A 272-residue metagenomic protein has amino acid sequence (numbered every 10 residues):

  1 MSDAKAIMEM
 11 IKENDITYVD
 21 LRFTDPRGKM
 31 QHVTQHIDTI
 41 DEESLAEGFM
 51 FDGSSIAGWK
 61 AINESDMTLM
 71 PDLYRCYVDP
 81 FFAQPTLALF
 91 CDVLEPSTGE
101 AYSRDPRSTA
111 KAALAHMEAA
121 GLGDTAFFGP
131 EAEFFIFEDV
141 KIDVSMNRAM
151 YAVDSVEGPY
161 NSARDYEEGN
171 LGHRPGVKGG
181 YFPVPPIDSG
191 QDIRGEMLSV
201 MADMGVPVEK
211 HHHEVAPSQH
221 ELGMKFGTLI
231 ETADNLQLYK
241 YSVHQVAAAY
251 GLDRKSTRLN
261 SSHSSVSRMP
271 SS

Functional and structural regions predicted by a protein language model:
M1-R258, S272: Glycine-rich, acidic/polar active-site loops that bind/position phosphate-bearing ligands
N260-H263, S267-S272: Hydrophobic alpha-helical segments, chiefly the membrane-spanning helices and signal/signal-anchor peptides
